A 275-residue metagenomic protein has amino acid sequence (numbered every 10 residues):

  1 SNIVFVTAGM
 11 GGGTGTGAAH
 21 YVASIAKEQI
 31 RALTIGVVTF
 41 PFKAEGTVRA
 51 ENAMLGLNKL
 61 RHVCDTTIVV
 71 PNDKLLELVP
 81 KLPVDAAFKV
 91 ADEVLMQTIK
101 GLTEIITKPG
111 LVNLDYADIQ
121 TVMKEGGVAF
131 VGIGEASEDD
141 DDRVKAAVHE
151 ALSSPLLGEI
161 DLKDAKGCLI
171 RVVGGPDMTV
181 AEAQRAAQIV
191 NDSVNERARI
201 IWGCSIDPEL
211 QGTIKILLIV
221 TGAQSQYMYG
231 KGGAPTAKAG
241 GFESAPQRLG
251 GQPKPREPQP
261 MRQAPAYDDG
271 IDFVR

Functional and structural regions predicted by a protein language model:
S1-R275: Tubulin/FtsZ superfamily GTPase core signature
